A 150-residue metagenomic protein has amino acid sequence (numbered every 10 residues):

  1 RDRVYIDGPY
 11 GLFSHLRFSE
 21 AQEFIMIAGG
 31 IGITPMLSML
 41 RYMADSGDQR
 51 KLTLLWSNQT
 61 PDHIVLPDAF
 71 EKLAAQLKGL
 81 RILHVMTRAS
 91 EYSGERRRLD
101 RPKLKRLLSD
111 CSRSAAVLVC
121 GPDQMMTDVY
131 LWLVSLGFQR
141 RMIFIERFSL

Functional and structural regions predicted by a protein language model:
R1-L150: FNR/FR-type flavoprotein reductase catalytic core
